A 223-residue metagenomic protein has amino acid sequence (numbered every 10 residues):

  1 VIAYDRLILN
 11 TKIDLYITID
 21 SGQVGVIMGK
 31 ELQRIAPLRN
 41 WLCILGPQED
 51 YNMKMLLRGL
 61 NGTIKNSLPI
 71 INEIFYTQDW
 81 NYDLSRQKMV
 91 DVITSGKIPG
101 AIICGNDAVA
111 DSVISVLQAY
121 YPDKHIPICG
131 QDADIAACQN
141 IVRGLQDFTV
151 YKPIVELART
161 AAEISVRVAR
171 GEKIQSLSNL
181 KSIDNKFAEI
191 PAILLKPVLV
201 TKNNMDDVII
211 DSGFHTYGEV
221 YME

Functional and structural regions predicted by a protein language model:
I2-D5, L9, I103-D107, I114-F148: Venus flytrap/periplasmic-binding-protein-like
R6, I17-I27, C43-K65, I71-D91 (+3 more regions): Hinge/beta->alpha junction and helix N-cap segments in small-molecule ligand-binding domains
D14, R39, G100-A101, D147: Conserved acidic residues
L32-R39, V92-I98: Glycine-rich phosphate-binding loop signature in dinucleotide/nucleotide-binding domains
G62-I70, S95-K97, L117-H125: Short helix-capping segments at alpha-helix termini
T63-S67, T160, I164-E223: Hinge/cleft segment of the Venus flytrap/periplasmic-binding protein
N106-I114, V142, F148, K152-R170 (+1 more regions): Extracellular/periplasmic ligand-binding modules, especially the Venus flytrap/periplasmic-binding
